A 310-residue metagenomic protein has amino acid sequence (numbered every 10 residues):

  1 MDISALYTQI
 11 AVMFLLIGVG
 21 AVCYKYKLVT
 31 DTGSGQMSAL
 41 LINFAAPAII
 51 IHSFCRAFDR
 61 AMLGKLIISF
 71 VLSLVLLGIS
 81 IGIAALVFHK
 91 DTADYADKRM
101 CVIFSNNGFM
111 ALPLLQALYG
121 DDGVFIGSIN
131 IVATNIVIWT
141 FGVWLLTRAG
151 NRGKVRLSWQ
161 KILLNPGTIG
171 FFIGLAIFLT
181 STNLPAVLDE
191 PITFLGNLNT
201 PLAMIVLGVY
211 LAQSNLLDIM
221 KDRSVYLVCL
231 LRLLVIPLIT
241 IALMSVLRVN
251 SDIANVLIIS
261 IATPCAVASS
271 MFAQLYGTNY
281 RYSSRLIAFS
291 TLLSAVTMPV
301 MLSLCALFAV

Functional and structural regions predicted by a protein language model:
M1-V310: Alpha-helical transmembrane segments of multi-pass small-molecule/ion transporters
